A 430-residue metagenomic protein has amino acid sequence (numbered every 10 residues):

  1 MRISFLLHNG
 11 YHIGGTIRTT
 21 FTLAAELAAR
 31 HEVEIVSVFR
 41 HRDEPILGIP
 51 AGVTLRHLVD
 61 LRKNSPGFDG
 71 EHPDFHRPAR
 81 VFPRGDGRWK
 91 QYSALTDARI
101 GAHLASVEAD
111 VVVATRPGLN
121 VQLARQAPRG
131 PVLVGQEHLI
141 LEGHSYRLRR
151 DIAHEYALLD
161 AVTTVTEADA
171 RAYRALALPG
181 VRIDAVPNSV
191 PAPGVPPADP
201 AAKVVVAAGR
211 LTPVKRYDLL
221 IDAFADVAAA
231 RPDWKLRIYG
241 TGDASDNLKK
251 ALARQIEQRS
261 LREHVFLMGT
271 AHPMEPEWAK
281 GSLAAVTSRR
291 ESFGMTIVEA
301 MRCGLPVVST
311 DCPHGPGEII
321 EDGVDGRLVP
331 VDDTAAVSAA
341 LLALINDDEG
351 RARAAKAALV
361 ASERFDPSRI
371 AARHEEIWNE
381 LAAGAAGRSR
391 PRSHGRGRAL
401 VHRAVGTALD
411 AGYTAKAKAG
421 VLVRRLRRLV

Functional and structural regions predicted by a protein language model:
S4, G194, A198-K215, I221-F224 (+1 more regions): Conserved donor-binding/catalytic core segment of Leloir-type glycosyltransferases
L7-I13, H31-G87, A185: N-terminal strand-loop element at the rim of the active site of nucleotide-sugar-dependent glycosyltransferases
S37-R42, A208, K235-A251: Glycosyltransferase donor-sugar binding loop
G135-H138, E142, Y156-G194: Donor nucleotide-sugar binding/catalytic pocket of nucleotide-sugar-dependent glycosyltransferases
K249-G269: Nucleotide-activated donor-binding/catalytic signature segment of Leloir-type glycosyltransferases, i.e., the conserved
T270, R289: Aromatic "clamp/platform" in nucleotide-sugar-dependent glycosyltransferases that forms part of the donor/acceptor
P306-T310: Short hydrophobic beta-strand element within catalytic cores of glycosyltransferases and related nucleotide-activated
E321-G323, R327-T334, A343-D348: Conserved acidic donor-binding segment of nucleotide-sugar-dependent glycosyltransferases
